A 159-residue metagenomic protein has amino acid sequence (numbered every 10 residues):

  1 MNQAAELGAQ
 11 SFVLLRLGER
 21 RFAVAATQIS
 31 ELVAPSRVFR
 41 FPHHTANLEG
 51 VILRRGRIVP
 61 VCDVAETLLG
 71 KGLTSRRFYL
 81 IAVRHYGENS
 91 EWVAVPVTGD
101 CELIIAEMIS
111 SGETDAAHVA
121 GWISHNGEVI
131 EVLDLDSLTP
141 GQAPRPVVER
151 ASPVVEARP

Functional and structural regions predicted by a protein language model:
M1-P159: An acidic, low-aromatic, low-complexity terminal/linker signal
